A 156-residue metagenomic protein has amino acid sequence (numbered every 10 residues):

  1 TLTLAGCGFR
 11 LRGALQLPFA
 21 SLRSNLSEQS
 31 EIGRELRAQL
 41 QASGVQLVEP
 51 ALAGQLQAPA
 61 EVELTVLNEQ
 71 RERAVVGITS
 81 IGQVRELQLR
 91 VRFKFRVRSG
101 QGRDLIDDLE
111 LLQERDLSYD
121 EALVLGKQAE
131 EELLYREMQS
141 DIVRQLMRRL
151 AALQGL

Functional and structural regions predicted by a protein language model:
T3-V45, L156: A structural "domain/chain start" motif
L15-L17, Q57-P59, G82-R90: Short coil/turn motifs at beta-sheet boundaries
L40-G44, Q70, V97-Q101, E121 (+1 more regions): Sec/Tat-exported extracytoplasmic proteins
S43-T79: Short, solvent-exposed, polar/charged sequence segments at loop or secondary-structure edges
T65-E110, D116-A129: Surface-exposed short loop/turn segments
L125-L156: C-terminal/domain-edge helix-coil "capping" segments
